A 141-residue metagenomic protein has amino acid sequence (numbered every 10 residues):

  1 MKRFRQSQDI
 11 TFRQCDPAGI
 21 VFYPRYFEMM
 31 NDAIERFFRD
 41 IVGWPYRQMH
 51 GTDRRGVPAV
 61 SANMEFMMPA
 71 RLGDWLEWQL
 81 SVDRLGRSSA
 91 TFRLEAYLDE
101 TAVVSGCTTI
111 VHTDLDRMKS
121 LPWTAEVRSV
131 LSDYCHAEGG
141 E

Functional and structural regions predicted by a protein language model:
M1-E77, D83-E141: Terminal targeting signals and extreme-terminal segments of soluble enzymes
